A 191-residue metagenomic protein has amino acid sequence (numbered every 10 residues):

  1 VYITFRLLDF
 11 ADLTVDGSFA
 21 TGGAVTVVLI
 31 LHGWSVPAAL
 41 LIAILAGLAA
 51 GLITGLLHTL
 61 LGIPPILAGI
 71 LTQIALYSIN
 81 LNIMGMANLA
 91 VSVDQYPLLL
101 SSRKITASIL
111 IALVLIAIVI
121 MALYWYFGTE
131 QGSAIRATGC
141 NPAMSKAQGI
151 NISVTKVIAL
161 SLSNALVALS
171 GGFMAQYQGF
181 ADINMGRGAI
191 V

Functional and structural regions predicted by a protein language model:
V1, G17-T21, A49-I53, A117 (+2 more regions): Hydrophobic alpha-helical segments embedded in the membrane of multi-pass proteins
V1-S35, L40, L57-L61: Single transmembrane alpha-helix segments in multi-pass membrane proteins
I3, V28, H32, L52 (+4 more regions): Membrane-interface helix caps of multi-pass small-molecule transporters
T21-A24, G47-L48, Q73-I74, L160 (+1 more regions): Residue-level recognition of pore/gate-forming positions within transmembrane alpha-helices of multi-pass
T21-L29, L71-N80, A147-G149: Small-residue-rich segments of transmembrane alpha-helices in multi-pass membrane proteins, especially helix faces
W34-I74, I116-A117: Alpha-helical transmembrane segments within multi-pass membrane transporters and channels
A50, T106-A181: Helix-loop-helix "hairpin" substructures at the membrane interface of multi-pass membrane proteins
P65, G69-G128, V157-I158, Q178-D182 (+1 more regions): Transmembrane helix-bundle core of multi-pass membrane transporters and related energy-transducing complexes
